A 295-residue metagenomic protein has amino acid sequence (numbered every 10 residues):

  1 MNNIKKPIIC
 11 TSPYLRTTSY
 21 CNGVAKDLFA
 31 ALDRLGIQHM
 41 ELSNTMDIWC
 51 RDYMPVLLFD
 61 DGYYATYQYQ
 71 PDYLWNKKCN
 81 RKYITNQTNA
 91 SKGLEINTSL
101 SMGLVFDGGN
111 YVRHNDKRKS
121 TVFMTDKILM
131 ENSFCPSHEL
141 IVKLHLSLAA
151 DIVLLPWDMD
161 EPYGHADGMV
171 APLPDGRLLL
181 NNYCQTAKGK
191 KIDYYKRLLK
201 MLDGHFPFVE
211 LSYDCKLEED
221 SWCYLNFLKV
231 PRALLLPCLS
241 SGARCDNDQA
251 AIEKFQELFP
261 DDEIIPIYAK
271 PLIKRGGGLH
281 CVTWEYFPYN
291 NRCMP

Functional and structural regions predicted by a protein language model:
M1-P295: The feature marks the mature, well-folded catalytic cores of soluble enzymes
